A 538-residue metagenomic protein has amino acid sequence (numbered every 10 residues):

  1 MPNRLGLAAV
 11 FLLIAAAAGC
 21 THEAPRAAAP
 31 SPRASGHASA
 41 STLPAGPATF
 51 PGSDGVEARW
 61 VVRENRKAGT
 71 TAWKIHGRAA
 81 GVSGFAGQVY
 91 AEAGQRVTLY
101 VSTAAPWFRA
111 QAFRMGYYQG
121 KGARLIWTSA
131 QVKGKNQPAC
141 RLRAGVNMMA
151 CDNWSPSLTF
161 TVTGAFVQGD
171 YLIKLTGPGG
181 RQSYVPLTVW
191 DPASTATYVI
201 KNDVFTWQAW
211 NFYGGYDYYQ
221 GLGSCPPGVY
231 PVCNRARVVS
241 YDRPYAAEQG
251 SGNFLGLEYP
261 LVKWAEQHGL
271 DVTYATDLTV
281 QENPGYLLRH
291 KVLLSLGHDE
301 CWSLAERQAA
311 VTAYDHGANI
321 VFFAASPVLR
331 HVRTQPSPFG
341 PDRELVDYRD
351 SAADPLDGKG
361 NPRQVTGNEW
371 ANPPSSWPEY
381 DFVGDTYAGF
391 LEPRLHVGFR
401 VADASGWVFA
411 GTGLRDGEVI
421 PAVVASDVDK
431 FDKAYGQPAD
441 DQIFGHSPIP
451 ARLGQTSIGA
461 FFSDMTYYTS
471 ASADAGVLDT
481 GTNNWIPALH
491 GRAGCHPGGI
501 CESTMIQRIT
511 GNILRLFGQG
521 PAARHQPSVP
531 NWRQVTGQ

Functional and structural regions predicted by a protein language model:
M1-A8: Bacterial N-terminal signal peptides that target proteins for export
A8-A17: Bacterial N-terminal signal peptides
A17-A45: C-terminal region of N-terminal signal peptides and the immediate post-cleavage residues of exported proteins
F50-G81: Proline/serine/threonine-rich low-complexity linkers at boundaries of modular beta-sandwich domains
V82-Q119, A123-V189: Ligand-binding face of N-terminal immunoglobulin V-set domains in extracellular IgSF glycoproteins
T103-Q119, A123-V132, G179-Y286, P521: Aromatic-Pro/Gly-enriched surface loop or interdomain linker that acts as a lid/target-recognition segment
Q137-A150, L158-T161, A165-V167, G250-P336 (+2 more regions): Helical hinge/lid and interdomain linker segments adjacent to catalytic or ligand-binding clefts that mediate domain
P341-G494, C501-G511, L516-P521: Glycine-rich, aromatic-lined ligand/substrate-binding cores of catalytic and carbohydrate-binding domains
